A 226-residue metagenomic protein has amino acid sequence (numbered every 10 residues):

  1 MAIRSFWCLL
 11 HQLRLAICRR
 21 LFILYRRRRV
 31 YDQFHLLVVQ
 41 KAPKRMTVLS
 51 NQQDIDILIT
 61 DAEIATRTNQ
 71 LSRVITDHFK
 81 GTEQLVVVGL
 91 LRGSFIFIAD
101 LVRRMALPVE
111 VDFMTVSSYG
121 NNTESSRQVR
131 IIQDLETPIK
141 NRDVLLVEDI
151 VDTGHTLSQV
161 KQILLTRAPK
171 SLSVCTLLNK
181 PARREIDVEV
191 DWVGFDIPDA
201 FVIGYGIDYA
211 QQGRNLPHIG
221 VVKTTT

Functional and structural regions predicted by a protein language model:
H11-Q12, Y25, Y31-H35, Q40: Low-complexity, intrinsically disordered or signal/transmembrane-proximal segments
F34-T226: PRPP-associated nucleotide enzymes
